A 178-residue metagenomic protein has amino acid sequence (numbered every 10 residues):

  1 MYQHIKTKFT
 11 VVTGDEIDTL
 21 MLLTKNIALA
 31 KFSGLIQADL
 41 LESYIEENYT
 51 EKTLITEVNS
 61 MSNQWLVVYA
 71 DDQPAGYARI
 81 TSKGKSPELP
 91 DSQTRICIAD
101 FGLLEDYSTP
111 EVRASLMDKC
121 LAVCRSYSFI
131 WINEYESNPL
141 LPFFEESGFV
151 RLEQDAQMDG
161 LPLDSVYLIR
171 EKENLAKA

Functional and structural regions predicted by a protein language model:
M1-D18, E173-A178: Conserved N-terminal entry element of GNAT/NAT acetyltransferase domains
G14-L29, E51, I55: An amphipathic alpha-helix signature
L29-K52: Conserved GNAT-fold acetyl-CoA-binding loop/helix
E47-Q93, A99, L104-D106, K119: Acetyl-CoA-dependent GNAT
L103-A122, E146: Conserved acetyl-CoA-binding loop-helix of GNAT-fold acetyltransferases
C124-E136: Conserved GNAT acetyl-CoA-binding A-motif
I132-Y135, G148-S165: Conserved catalytic-core motifs of GNAT/GCN5-like acyltransferases
L140-E145, F149: Conserved active-site tyrosine of GNAT-family acetyltransferases
